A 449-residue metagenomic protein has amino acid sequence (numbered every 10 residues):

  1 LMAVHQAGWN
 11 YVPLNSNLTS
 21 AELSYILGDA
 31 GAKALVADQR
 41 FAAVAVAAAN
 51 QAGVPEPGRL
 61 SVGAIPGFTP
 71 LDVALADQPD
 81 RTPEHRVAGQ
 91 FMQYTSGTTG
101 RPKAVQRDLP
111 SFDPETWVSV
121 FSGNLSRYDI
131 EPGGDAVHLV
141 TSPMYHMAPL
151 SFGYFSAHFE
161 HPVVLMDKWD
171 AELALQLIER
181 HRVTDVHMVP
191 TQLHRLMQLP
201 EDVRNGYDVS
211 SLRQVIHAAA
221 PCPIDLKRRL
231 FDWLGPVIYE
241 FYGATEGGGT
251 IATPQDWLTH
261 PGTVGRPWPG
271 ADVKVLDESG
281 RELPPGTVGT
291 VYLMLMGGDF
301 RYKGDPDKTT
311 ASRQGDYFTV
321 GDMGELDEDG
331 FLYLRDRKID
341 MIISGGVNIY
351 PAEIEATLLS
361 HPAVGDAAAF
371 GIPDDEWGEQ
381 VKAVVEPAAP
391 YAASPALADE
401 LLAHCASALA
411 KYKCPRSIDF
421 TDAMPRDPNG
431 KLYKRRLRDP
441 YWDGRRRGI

Functional and structural regions predicted by a protein language model:
L1-V12, S16-S20, G28-A34, A136-V137 (+3 more regions): A short helix-loop-beta submotif of the ANL/AMP-binding
Q6-A76, E84: Structural core segment of the AMP-binding/adenylate-forming
W9-Y25, Q39-F41, H161-H181, I349-I354: ATP-dependent adenylate-forming carboxylate-activation enzymes
L18, S24, L35-A37, Q176 (+9 more regions): AMP-binding/adenylate-forming catalytic core of the ANL superfamily
A64-P66, A76-S96, G100-R101, I130-V137 (+1 more regions): Conserved pre-ATP/AMP-binding loop-to-beta segment of ANL
Q90-S119: Conserved AMP-binding A3 loop
M92-G97, H158, V183-M188, M197-H260 (+1 more regions): Gly/Ser/Thr-rich phosphate-binding loop
D113-V137, T141, Y145-D185, L199: Conserved AMP-binding/adenylation subdomain of ANL enzymes
